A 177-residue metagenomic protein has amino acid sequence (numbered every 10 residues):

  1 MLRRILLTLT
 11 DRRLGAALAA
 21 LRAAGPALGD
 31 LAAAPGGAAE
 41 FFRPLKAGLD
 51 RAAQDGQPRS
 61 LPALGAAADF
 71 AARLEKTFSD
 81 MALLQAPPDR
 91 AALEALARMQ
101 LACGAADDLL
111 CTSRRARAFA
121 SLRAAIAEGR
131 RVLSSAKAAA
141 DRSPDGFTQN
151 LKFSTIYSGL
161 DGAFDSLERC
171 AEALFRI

Functional and structural regions predicted by a protein language model:
M1-I177: Cytosolic, long alpha-helical scaffolding segments
